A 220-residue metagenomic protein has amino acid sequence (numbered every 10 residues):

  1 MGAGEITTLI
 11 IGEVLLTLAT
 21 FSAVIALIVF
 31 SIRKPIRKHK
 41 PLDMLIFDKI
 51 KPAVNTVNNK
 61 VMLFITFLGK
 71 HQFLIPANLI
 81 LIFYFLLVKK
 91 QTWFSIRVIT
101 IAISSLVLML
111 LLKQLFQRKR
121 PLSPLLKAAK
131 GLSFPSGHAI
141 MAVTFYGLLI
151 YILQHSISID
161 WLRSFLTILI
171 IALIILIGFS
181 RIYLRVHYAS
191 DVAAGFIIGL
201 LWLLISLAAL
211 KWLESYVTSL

Functional and structural regions predicted by a protein language model:
M1-F73, L115-P121, L125-L126: N-terminal transmembrane-helix/juxtamembrane module of multi-pass inner/ER membrane proteins
G2-G4, L122-L220: Membrane-embedded catalytic cores of phosphoryl/pyrophosphoryl-handling enzymes
G12-T17, W93-I101, L162-L169, A194: Alpha-helical transmembrane segments of integral membrane proteins
T20, V24-I25, V29, S105-M109 (+2 more regions): Alpha-helical transmembrane segments of multipass membrane proteins
P35-K38, F85-F94, I157-W161: Membrane-interface helix-boundary motifs at transmembrane edges
G69-L86: Hydrophobic alpha-helical transmembrane segments
F83-V107: Interfacial segments of alpha-helical transmembrane regions
A102-R118: Transmembrane alpha-helix/helix-exit interface in multi-pass inner-membrane proteins
